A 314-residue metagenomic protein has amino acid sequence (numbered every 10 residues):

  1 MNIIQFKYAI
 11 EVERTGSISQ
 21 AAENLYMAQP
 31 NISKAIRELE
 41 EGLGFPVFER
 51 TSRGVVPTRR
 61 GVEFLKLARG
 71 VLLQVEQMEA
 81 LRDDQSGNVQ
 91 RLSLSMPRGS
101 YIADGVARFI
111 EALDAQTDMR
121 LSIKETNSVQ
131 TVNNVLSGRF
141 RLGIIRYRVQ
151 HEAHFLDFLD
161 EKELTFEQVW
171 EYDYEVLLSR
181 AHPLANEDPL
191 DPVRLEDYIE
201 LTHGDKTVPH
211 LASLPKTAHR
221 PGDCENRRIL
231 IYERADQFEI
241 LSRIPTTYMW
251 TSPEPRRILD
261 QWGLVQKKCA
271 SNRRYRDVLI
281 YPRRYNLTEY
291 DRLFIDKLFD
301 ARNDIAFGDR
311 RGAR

Functional and structural regions predicted by a protein language model:
I10-A28: Short helix-boundary/capping micro-motifs
P30, L81, G87-N133, N286-D291: N-terminal winged-helix
E40-P57: A short LG(V/I)-centered, amphipathic sequence patch enriched for acidic residue(s) preceding the LG motif
G42, F64-S86: Alpha-helical linker/hinge and terminal dimerization helices associated with HTH transcriptional regulators
A103-R108, H151-E152, D188-P192, E196-G222 (+2 more regions): Secondary-structure junction motif
L136-R139, D205-V265: Hydrophobic hinge/microswitch elements
F158-Y174, L178-E200: Flexible hinge/capping segments at coil-to-helix
P253-R256, V265-R310: A late-sequence structural motif
